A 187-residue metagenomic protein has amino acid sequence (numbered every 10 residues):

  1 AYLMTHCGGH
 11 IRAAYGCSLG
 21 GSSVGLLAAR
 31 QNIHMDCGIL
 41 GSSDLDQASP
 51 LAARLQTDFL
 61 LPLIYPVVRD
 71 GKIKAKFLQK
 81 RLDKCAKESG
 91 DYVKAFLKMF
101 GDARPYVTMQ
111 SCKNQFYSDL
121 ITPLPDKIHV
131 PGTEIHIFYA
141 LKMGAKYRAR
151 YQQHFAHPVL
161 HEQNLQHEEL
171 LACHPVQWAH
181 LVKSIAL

Functional and structural regions predicted by a protein language model:
A1-R12: Conserved acidic catalytic loop of the alpha/beta-hydrolase fold
Y15-V24: Gly/Ala-rich beta-loop-alpha elbow adjacent to hydrolase catalytic centers
G25-A29, A179: Short, hydrophobic alpha-helix immediately C-terminal to the catalytic nucleophile
A29-R30, M35-V67: Flexible "cap/lid" loop of the alpha/beta hydrolase fold
S49, G71-I128: Conserved alpha/beta-hydrolase catalytic His-Asp/Glu region
Q110-Q153, L170: Conserved serine/cysteine hydrolase catalytic core
F155-E168: Catalytic histidine neighborhood in serine/cysteine hydrolases with alpha/beta-hydrolase-type architecture
L165-Q177: Catalytic histidine-centered segment of alpha/beta-hydrolase-like enzymes
